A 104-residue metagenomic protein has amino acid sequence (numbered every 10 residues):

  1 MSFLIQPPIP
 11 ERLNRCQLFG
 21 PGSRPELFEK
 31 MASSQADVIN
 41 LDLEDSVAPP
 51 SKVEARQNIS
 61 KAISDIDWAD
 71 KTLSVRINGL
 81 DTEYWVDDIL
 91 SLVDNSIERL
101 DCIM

Functional and structural regions predicted by a protein language model:
M1-M104: Expand to "…catalyze enediolate/carbanion chemistry for C-C bond making/breaking, isomerization, decarboxylation
